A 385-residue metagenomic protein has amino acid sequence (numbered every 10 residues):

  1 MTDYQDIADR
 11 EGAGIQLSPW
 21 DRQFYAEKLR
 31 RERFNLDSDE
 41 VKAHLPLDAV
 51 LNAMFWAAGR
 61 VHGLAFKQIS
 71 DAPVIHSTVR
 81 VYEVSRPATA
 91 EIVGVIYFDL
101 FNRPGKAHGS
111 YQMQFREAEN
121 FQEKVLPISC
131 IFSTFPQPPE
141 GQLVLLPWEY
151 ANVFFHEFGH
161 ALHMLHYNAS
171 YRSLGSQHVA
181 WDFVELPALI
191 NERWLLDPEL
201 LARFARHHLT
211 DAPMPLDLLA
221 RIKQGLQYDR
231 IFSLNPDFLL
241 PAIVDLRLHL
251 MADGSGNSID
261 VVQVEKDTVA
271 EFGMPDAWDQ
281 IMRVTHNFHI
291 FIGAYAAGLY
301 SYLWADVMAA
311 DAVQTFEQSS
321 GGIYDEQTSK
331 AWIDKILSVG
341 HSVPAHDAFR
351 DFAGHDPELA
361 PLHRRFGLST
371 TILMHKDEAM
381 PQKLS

Functional and structural regions predicted by a protein language model:
M1-T134, R193-I243, R247-H249, D260-V264 (+2 more regions): Active-site-proximal, well-structured secondary-structure segments within enzyme catalytic domains
Q23, K28, R33, M54 (+5 more regions): Ordered core of a single globular domain
A57, V61, A161-L165, T315: Short alpha-helical functional segments enriched in proximate histidine and acidic residues
A58, F158, A188, V244 (+2 more regions): Divalent metal-coordination and catalytic microenvironments
L146-L165, A188, D306: Active-site recognition of the HExxH zinc-binding catalytic motif
F155, I231-M251, E271, V284-Q314 (+1 more regions): C-terminal substrate/ligand-recognition segments
Y167-I190, L196: The catalytic-center signature of Zn2+-dependent metalloproteases
G321-H375: C-terminal amphipathic alpha-helical interaction region
